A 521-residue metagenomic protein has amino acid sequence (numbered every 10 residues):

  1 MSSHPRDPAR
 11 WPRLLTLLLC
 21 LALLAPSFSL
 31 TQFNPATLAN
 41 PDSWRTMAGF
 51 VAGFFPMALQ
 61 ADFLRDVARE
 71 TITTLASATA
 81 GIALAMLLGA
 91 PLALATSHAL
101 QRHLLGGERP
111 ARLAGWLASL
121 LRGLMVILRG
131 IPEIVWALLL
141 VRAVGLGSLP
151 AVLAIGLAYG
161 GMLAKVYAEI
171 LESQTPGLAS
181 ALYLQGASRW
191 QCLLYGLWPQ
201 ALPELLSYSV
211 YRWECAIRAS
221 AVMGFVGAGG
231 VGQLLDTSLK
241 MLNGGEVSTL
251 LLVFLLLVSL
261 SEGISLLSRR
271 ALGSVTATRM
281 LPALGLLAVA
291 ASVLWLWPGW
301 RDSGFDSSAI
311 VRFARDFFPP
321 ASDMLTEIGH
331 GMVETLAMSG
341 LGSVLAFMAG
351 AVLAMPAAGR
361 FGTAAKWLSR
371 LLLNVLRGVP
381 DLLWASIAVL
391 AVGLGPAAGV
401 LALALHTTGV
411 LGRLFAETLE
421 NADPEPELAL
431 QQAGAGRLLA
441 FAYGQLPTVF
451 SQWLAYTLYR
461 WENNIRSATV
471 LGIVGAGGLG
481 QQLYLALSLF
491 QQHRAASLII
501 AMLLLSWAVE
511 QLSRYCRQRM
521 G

Functional and structural regions predicted by a protein language model:
M1-A83, L87-P91, A95-W116, S261-V344 (+3 more regions): N-terminal, non-cleaved signal-anchor transmembrane helix
V51, V67, T71, L75 (+16 more regions): Hydrophobic alpha-helical elements at and bordering transmembrane segments of multi-pass membrane proteins
L64, A68, I72, L113-L120 (+15 more regions): Alpha-helical membrane-protein architecture signal
A78, I82-A90, L94, H98 (+21 more regions): Hydrophobic positions within alpha-helical transmembrane segments of bacterial inner-membrane proteins
R109, A114-G156, L373-A404: Generic hydrophobic transmembrane alpha-helix motif, especially the helices
R142-A143, A216-F254, L390, S467-M502 (+1 more regions): Glycine-rich helix-loop "coupling/hinge" segments at transmembrane-helix boundaries in multipass transporters
L146-R212, A219, G263, P396-Q445 (+2 more regions): Membrane-cytosol interface at the C-terminal ends of specific transmembrane alpha-helices in multi-pass membrane
S207, G245-L286, S292-W300, A496-G521: C-terminal transmembrane helix and the adjacent membrane-cytosol boundary/short C-terminal tail of inner/organellar
